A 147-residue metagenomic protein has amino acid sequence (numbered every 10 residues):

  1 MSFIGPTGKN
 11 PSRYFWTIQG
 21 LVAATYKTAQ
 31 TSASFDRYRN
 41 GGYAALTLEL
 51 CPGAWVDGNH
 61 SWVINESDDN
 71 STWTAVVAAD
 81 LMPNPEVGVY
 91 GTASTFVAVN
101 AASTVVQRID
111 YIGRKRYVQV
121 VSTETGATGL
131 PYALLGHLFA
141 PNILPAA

Functional and structural regions predicted by a protein language model:
M1-N10, T25-Y26, T74-N84: A broad, low-specificity signal for short, low-complexity segments enriched in glycine/proline and polar/charged
M1-V22, R114, S122-A147: C-terminal interaction-tip segments
R13, A45-T47, T104-V106: Intrinsic-disorder/low-complexity, polar/charged segments enriched in Ser/Thr/Lys/Arg/Asp/Glu/Gln
V22-R39, G53-N59, V63-A78, V97-V105 (+2 more regions): Surface-exposed ligand/attachment interfaces on beta-rich extracellular proteins
S34, P83-T128, L134-L138: Beta-sandwich interaction modules
R39-T47, D57, R114-Y117: Extended extracellular/luminal ectodomain segments enriched in beta-structured repeat modules
E49-C51: Short edge beta-strand/loop segments characteristic of extracellular beta-sandwich folds
